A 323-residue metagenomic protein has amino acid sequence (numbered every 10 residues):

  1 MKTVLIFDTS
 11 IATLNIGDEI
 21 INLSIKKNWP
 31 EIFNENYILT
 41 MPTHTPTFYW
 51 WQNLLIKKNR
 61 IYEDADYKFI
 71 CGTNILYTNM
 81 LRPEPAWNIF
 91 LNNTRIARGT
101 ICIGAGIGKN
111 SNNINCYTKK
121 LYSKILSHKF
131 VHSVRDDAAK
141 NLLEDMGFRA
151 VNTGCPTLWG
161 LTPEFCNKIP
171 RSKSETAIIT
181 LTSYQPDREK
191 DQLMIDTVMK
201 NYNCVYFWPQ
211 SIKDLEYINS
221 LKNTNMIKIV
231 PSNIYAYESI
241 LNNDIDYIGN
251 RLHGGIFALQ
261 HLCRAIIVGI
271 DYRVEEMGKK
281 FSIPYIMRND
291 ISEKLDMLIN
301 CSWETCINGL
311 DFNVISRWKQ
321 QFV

Functional and structural regions predicted by a protein language model:
M1-V323: Active-site anion-handling motifs in enzyme catalytic cores
